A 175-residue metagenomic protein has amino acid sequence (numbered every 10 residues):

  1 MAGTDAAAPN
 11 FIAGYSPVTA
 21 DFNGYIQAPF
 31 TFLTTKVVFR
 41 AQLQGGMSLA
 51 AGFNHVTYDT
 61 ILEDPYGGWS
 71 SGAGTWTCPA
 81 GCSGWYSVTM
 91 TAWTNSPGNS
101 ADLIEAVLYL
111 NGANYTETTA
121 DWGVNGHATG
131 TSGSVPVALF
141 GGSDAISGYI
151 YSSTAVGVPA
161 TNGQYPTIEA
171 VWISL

Functional and structural regions predicted by a protein language model:
A2-G3, N10-L175: Extracellular jelly-roll beta-sandwich "head" domains, especially the C-terminal globular C1q domain
